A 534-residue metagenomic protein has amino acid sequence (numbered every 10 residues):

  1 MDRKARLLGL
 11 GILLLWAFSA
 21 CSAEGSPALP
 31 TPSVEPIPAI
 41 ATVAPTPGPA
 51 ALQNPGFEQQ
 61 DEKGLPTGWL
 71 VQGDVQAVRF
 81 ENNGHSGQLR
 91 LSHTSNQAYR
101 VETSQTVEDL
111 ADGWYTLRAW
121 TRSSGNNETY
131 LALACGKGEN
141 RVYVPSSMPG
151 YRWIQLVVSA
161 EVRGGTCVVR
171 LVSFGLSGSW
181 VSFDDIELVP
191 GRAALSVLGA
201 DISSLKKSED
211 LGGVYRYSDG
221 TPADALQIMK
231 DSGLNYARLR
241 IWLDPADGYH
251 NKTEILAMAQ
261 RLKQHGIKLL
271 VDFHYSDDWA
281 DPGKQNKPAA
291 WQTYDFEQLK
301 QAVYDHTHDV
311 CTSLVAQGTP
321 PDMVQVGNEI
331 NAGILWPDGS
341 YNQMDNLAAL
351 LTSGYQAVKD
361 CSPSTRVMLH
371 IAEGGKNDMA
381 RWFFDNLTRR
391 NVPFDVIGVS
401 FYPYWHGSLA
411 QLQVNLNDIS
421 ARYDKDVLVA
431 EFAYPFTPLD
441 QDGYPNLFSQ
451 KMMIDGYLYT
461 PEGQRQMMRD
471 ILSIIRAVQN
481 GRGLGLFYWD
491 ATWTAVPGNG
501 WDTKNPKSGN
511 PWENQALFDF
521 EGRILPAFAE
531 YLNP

Functional and structural regions predicted by a protein language model:
A41-Q72, R192-I202: Extracellular carbohydrate-recognition regions
G56-Q97, D224: Extracellular glycan-recognition surfaces and repeat-rich motifs
F57, V101-E128, I154-E161, V169 (+3 more regions): Extra-cytoplasmic beta-strand recognition segments
G138-T166, L176-G178: Extracellular carbohydrate recognition and processing domains and analogous Trp-centered ligand-binding platforms
F174-P190: Extracellular carbohydrate recognition
A193, N251-E254, D281-F394, G407-D418 (+3 more regions): Active-site cleft segment of glycoside hydrolase catalytic domains centered on the general acid/base Glu
D210-V214, D418, T437-D470, I474-R482 (+1 more regions): Aromatic-rich peripheral "rim/lid" segments of glycoside hydrolase catalytic domains that contact and position glycan
A225-L226, P363-R366, D378-I454, E462-G463 (+2 more regions): Glycoside hydrolase catalytic-domain groove-lining segments
